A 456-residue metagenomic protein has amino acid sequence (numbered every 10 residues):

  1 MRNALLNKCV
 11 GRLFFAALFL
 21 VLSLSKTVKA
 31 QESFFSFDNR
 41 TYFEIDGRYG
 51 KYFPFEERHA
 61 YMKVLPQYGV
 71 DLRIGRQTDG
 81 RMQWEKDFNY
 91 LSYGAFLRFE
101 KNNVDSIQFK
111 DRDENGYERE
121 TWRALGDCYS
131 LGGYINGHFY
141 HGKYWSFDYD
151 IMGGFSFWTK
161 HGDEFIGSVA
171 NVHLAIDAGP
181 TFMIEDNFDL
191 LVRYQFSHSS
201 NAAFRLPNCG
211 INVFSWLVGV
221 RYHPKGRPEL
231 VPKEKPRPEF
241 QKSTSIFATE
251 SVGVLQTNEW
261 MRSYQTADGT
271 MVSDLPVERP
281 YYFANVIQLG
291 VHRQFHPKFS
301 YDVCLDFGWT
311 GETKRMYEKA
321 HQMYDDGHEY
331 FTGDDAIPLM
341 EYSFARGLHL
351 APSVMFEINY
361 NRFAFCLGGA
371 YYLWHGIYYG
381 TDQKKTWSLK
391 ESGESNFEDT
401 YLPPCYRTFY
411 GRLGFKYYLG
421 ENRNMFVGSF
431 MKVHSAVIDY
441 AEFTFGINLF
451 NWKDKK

Functional and structural regions predicted by a protein language model:
Q31-R40, D79-L91, Y140-F147, I184-F188 (+4 more regions): Short loop/turn motifs that connect adjacent beta-strands in outer-membrane beta-barrel proteins
N39-T41, V64-V70, N89, L125-L131 (+9 more regions): Residues that define the transmembrane beta-barrel architecture of outer-membrane proteins
T41-I45, L91-A95, F147-I151, L174 (+9 more regions): Transmembrane beta-strands of outer-membrane beta-barrel proteins
I45, V70-R76, L131-F139, I151-F155 (+9 more regions): Residues on the lipid-exposed face of transmembrane beta-strands in outer-membrane beta-barrel proteins
G47-F53, R76, L97-N103, G153-H161 (+8 more regions): Transmembrane beta-strands of outer-membrane beta-barrel pores
K51-D71, Q108-T121, Q256-Q288: Surface-exposed strand-loop-strand hairpins of Gram-negative outer-membrane beta-barrel proteins
F55-A60, S106-R112, K160-E164, A202-C209 (+5 more regions): Outer-membrane beta-barrel translocator domains and adjoining extracellular loop/strand segments of Gram-negative
L72, N212-K233, I438-K456: Outer-membrane beta-barrel "beta-signal"
